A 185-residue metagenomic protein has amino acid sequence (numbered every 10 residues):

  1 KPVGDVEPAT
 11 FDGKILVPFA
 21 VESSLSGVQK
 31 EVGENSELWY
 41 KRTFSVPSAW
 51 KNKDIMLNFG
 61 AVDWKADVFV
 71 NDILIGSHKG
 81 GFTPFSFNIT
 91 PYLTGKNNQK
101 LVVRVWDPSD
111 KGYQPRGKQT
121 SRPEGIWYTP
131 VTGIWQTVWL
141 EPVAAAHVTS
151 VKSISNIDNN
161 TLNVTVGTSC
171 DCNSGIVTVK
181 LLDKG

Functional and structural regions predicted by a protein language model:
K1-L25, R104, P108-G112, I134: Accessory carbohydrate-binding/adhesion or oligomerization-edge regions at the termini of glycan-active proteins
A20-S24, W139, S153: Short capping/connector residues at structural and topological boundaries
K30, N35-V148, D171, K184: Accessory beta-strand-rich segments of carbohydrate-active enzymes
V70, T161-G185: Beta-strand-rich binding/interaction modules
P142-C172: Surface beta-strand/loop "capping" patches
